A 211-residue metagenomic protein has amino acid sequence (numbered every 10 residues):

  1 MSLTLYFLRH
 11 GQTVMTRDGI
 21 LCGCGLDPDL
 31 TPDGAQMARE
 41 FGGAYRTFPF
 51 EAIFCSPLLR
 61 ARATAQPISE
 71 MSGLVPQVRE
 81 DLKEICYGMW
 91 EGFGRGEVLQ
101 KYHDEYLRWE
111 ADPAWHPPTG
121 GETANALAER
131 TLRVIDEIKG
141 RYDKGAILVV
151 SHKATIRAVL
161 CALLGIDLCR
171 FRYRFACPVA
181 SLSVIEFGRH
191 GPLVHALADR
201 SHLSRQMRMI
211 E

Functional and structural regions predicted by a protein language model:
M1-L3, I85-Q100, G140, G145-A146 (+1 more regions): Acidic, low-complexity terminal tails and accessory targeting/binding regions of phosphate-metabolizing enzymes
S2-L3, R9-L74, V78: Active-site-proximal alpha-helix that buttresses catalytic centers in soluble enzyme cores
T4-L8, G145-S151, T155: Beta-strand elements within well-structured catalytic alpha/beta cores of enzymes that handle phosphate/sulfate esters
T13, T155-I156: Short active-site segment of divalent metal-dependent hydrolases/proteases that encodes the spacing between
M15, E70-L132, L193-A198, E211: Phosphate-handling substructures
A44, P67, M71, E137 (+2 more regions): Active-site catalytic microenvironments for nucleophilic, acid-base chemistry
F48-D81, L107, V184-E211: Conserved histidine-centered catalytic loops in small-molecule metabolism enzymes
C55-S56, E129, V150-S151: Short beta-strand scaffold positions
